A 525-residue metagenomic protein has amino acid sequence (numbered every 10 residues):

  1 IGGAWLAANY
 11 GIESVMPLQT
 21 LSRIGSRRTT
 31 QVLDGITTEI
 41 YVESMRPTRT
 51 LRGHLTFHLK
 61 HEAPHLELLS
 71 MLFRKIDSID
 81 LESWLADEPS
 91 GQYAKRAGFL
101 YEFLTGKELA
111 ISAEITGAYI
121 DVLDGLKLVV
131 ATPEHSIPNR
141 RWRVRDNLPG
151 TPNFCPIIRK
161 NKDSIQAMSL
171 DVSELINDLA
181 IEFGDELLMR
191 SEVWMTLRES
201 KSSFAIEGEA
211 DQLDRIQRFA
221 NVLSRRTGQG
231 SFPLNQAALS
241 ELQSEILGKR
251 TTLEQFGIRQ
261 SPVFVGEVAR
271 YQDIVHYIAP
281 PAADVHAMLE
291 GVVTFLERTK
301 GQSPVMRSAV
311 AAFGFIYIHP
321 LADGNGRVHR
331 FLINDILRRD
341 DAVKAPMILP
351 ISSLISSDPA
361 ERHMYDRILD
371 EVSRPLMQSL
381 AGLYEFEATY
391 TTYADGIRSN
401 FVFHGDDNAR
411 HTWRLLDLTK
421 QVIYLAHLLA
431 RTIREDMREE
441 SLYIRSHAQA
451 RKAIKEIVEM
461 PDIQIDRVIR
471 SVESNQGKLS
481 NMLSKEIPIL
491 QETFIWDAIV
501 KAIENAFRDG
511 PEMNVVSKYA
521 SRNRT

Functional and structural regions predicted by a protein language model:
I1-A322, R327-T525: FIC/Doc superfamily catalytic core
